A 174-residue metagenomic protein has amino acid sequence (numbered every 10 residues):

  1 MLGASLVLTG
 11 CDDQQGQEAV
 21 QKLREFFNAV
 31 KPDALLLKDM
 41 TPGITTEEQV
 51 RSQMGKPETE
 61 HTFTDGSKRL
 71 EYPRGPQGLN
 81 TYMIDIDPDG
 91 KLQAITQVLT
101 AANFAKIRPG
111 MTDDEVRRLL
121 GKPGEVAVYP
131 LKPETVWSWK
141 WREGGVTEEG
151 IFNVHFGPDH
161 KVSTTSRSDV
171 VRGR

Functional and structural regions predicted by a protein language model:
M1-G3: Sec-dependent N-terminal signal peptides
S5, L37, A101-F104: Generic secondary-structure boundary/loop-capping signal
V7-G10: C-terminal motif of bacterial Sec signal peptides marking the signal peptidase cleavage site
D12-Q14: Bacterial signal peptide processing site
G16-K31, L36-D89, P109-R174: A cross-family detector of function-defining hotspots
V30-K31, V98-A101: Short glycine/proline- and charge-enriched loop/turn segments that cap or connect secondary-structure elements
A94-L99, V136: Well-structured core secondary-structure elements of compact alpha/beta domains
T96, N103-R108, G173-R174: A short, polar/proline- and glycine-enriched secondary-structure boundary/capping micro-motif
